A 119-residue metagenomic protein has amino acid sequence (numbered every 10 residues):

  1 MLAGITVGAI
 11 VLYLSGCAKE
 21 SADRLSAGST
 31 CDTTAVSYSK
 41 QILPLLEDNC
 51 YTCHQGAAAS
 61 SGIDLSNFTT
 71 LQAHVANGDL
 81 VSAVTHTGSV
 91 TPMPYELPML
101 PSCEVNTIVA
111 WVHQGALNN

Functional and structural regions predicted by a protein language model:
M1-A18: Sec-dependent bacterial lipoprotein signal peptides
C17-N119: Aromatic- and Gly/Pro-enriched helix-to-coil junctions and flexible linker segments
